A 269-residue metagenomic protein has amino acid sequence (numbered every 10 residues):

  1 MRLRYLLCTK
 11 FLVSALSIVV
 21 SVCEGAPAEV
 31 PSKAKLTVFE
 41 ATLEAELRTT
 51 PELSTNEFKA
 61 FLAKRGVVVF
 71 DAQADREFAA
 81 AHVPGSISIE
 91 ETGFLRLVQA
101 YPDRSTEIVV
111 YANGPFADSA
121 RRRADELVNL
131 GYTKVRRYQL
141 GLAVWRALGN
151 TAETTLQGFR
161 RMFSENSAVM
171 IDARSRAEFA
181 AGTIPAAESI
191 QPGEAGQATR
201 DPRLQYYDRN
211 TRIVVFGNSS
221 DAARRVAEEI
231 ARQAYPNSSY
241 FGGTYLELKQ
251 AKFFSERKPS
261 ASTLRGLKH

Functional and structural regions predicted by a protein language model:
R2, C23-T55, A79-V110, G114-V169 (+1 more regions): Rhodanese-like catalytic fold shared by cysteine-dependent sulfurtransferases and DSP/PTP-type phosphatases
T9-S21: Bacterial N-terminal signal peptides
T50-D75: Mature N-terminal segment immediately following signal peptide/propeptide cleavage in secreted/periplasmic
